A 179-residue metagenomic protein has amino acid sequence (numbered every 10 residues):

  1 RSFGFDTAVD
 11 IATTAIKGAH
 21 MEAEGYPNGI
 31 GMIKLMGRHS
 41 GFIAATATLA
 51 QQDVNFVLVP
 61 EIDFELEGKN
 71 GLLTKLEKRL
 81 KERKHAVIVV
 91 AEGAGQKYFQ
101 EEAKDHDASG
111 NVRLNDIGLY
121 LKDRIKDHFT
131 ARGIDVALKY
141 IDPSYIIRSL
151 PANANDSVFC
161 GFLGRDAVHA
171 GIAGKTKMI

Functional and structural regions predicted by a protein language model:
S2-T7, P151-A154: Short beta-strand elements at the ligand-binding edges of bilobed clamshell
G4-I30, K34-V136: Accessory alpha-helical/coil subdomains and C-terminal extensions that flank or cap enzyme catalytic cores
K104-I179: C-terminal non-catalytic interaction/assembly regions of soluble proteins
